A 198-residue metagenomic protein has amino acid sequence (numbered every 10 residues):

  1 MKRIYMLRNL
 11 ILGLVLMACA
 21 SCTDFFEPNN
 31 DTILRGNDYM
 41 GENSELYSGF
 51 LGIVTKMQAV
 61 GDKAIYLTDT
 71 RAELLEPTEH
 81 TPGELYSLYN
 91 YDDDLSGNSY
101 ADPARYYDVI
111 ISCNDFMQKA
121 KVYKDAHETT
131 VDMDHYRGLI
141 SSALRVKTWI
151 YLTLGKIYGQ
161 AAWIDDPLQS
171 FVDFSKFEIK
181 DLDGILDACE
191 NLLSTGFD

Functional and structural regions predicted by a protein language model:
M1-T32: Bacterial Sec-dependent N-terminal signal peptides
C22-F25, Q160, L193: Aromatic-residue-lined binding/catalytic grooves and analogous aromatic/hydrophobic interfacial grooves in multimeric
C22-T68: Membrane-proximal, proline-rich intrinsically disordered regions
T32-R35, T130-D132, D165-F174: Short linear capping/connector segments at secondary-structure termini
Y47, P82-Y158, F174-S175, I179-D183 (+1 more regions): Conserved, well-structured interaction surfaces
R71-E76, Y136-L139: Acidic helix-start/capping segments at beta-turn-to-alpha-helix junctions
K156-D166: Short, well-structured active-site flanking segments
